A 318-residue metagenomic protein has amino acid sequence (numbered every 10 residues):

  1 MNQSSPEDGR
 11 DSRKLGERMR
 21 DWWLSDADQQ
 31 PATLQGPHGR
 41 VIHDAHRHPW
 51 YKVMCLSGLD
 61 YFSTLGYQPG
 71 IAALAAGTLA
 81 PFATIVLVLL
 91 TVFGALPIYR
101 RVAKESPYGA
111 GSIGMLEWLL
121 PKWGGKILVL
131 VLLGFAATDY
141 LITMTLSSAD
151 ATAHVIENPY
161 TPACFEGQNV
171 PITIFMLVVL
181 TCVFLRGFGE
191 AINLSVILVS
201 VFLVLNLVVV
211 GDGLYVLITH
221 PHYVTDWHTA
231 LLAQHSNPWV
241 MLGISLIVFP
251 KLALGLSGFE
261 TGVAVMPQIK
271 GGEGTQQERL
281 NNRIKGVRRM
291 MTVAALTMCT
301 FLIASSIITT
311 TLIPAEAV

Functional and structural regions predicted by a protein language model:
M1-Y67, Y108, L116-W118, K122-L130 (+1 more regions): Membrane-interface "cap" regions at the ends of multi-pass membrane proteins
A45-S57, K122-A137, I172-M176, H235-P250 (+1 more regions): Select transmembrane alpha-helical segments in multipass membrane proteins
L56-L59, G70-A75, R100-E105, W118 (+1 more regions): Helix-loop junctions at the membrane interface of multi-pass solute transporters
P69-W118, G124-L130, T145-M176, V201 (+1 more regions): Extracellular loop-to-transmembrane helix junctions
V86-A95, L132-A136, I174-F184, V201-G213 (+3 more regions): Hydrophobic core segments of alpha-helical transmembrane domains in multi-pass membrane transport and ion-translocation
S112, G187-V196, F259-T297: Hydrophobic, small-residue-rich membrane helices and short re-entrant helix-turn-helix hairpins that build
S200, L205-S257: Helix-loop-helix junctions that connect adjacent transmembrane segments in multi-pass membrane transporters
G211-V224, G271-L280, T292-V318: Extracellular/periplasmic helix-exit of transmembrane alpha-helices
